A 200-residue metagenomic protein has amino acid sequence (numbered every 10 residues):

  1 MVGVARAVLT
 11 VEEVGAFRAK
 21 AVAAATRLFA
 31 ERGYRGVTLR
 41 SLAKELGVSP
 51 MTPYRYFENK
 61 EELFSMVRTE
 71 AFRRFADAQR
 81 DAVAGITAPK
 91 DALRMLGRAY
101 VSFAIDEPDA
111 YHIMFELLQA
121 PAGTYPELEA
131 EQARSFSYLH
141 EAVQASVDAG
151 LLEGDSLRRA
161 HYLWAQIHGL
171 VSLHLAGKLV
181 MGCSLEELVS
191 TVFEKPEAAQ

Functional and structural regions predicted by a protein language model:
M1-A16, R27: N-terminal intrinsically disordered/low-complexity leader segments
F17-T26, L42, V67-F75, Q79 (+1 more regions): Generic hydrophobic, amphipathic alpha-helix propensity
K20, A24, L28-E62, M66: Helix-turn-helix
Y34, L152, L179-V180: Conserved hydrophobic residue
V67-R94, T124-A133: Amphipathic alpha-helical linker/stalk segments
R94-E116, E129, W164: Helical hydrophobic small-molecule/effector-binding pocket
I113, E141, A145-S146, L163-G182 (+1 more regions): Amphipathic C-terminal alpha-helical segment
T124-A149, L157-H161, E186-E194: Amphipathic alpha-helical packing segments from all-alpha helical-bundle domains
